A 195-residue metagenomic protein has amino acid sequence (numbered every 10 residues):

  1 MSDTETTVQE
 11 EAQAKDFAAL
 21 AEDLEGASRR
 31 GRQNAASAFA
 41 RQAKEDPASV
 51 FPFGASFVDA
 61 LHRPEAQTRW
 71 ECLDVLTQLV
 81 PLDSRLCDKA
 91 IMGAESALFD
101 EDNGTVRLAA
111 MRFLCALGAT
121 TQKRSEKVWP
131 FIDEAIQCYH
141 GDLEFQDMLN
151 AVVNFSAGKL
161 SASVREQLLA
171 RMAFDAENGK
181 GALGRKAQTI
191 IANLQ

Functional and structural regions predicted by a protein language model:
S2, S161-Q195: Eukaryotic acidic, Ser/Thr-rich intrinsically disordered low-complexity regions
D3-E10, E22-D23, R29-A60, Q78-S84 (+1 more regions): Alpha-helical solenoid scaffolds in large eukaryotic transport, assembly, and signaling factors
E11-D23, P47-A60, R85-L98, Q122-Q137 (+1 more regions): Amphipathic alpha-helical scaffolding segments comprising HEAT/armadillo-like alpha-solenoid repeats
A14, R29-R32, A66-Q67, N103-T105 (+2 more regions): Alpha-helix N-cap/helix-start positions at coil->helix boundaries
L24-S28, L61-P64, L98-D102, I136-H140 (+2 more regions): Alpha-solenoid helical repeat architecture
A35, C72, A109-A110, F145-L149 (+1 more regions): Conserved hydrophobic register position within alpha-solenoid helical repeats
A40-R41, T77-Q78, C115-A116, N150-A157 (+1 more regions): Structural signature of alpha-helical solenoid repeat scaffolds
Q137, G141, F145, L149-S161: Charged/polar low-complexity intrinsically disordered segments, enriched in acidic residues
